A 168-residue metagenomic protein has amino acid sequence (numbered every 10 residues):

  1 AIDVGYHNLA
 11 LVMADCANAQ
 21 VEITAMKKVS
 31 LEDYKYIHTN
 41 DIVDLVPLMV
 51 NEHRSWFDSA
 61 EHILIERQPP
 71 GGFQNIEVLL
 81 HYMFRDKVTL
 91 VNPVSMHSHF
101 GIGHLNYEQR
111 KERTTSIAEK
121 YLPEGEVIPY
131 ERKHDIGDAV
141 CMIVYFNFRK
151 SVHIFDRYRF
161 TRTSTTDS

Functional and structural regions predicted by a protein language model:
A1-S168: Phosphate- and other anionic-substrate recognition elements at nucleic-acid/protein interfaces
